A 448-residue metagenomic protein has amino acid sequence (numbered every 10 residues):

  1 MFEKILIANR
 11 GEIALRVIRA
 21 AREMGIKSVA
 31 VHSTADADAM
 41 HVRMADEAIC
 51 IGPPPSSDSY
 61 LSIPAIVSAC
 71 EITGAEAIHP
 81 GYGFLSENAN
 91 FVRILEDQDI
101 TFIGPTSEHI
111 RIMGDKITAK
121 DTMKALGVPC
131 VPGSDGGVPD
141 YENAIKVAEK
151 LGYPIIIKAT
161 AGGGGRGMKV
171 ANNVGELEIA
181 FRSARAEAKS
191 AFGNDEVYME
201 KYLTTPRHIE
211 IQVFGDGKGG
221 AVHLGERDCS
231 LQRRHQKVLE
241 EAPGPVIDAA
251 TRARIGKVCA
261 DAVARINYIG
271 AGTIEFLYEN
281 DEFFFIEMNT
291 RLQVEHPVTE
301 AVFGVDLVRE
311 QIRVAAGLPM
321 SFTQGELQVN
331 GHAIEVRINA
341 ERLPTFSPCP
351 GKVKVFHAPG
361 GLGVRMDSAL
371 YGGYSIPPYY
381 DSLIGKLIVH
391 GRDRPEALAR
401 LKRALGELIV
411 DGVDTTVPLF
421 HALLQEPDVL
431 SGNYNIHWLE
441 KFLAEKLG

Functional and structural regions predicted by a protein language model:
M1-L126, V138-K146, E396: ATP-binding N-terminal substructure of ATP-dependent carboxylate-amine bond-forming enzymes
I7-M24, A48, E71-T73, A89 (+5 more regions): ATP-dependent carboxylate activation and anion-phosphoryl transfer catalytic cores that bind Mg-ATP to form
V29, H79, T101-I103, V131 (+3 more regions): Structural detector of well-ordered beta-strand residues that form the stable sheet scaffold of enzyme domains
T122-V131, Y153-P154: A polyampholytic, Gly/Pro-enriched intrinsically disordered region
S134-G136: Internal, active-site/partner-interface "lid" segment
V147-I156: Acidic/histidine-enriched active-site and ligand-binding environments that engage anionic O-linkages
A159: N-terminal nucleotide-binding beta1-loop-alpha1 segment
